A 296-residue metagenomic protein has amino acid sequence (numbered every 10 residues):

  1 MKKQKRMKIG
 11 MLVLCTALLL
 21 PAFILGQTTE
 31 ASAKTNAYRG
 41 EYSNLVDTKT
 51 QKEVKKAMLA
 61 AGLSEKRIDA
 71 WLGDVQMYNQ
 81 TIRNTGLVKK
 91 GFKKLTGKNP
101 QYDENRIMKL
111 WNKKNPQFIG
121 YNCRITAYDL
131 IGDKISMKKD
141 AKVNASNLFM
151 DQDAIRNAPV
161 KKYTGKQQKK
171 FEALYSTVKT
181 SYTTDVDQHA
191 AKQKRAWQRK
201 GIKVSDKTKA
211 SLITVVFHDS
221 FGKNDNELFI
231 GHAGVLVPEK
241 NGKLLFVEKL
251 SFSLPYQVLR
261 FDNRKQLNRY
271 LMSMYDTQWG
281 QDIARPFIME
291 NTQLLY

Functional and structural regions predicted by a protein language model:
K5-T28: Sec-dependent N-terminal signal peptides of Gram-positive bacterial secreted proteins and lipoproteins
L25-Y296: Cysteine-nucleophile amide-bond enzymes
